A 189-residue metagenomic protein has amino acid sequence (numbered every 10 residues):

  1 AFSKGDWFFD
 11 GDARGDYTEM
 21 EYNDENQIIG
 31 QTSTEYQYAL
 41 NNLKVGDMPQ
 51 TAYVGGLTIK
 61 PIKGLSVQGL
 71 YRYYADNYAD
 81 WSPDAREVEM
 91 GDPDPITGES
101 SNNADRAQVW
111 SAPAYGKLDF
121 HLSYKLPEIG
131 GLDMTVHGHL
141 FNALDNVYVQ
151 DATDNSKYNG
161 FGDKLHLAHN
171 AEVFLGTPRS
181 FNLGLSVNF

Functional and structural regions predicted by a protein language model:
A1-P83, S186: Gram-negative outer-membrane beta-barrel transporters
D16-N23, G64-D119, S123: Extracytoplasmic gating/loop element in the C-terminal half of outer-membrane beta-barrel translocons and assembly
D24-Y38, M90-A104, G160-H166: Flexible, solvent-exposed coil segments and beta strand-coil junctions, predominantly the extracellular/periplasmic
Y38-K44, D105-W110, A168-V173: Extracellular loop and loop/strand-boundary signature of outer-membrane beta-barrel proteins
V45-D47, I59, A112, E128 (+1 more regions): Generic marker of residues within folded, mature protein domains
P49-Y53, A114-L118, L132, T177-F181: Residues that define the transmembrane beta-barrel architecture of outer-membrane proteins
G55, L65-G69, F120, M134-G138 (+1 more regions): Transmembrane beta-strands of outer-membrane beta-barrel proteins
Y74-V88, K125-F189: C-terminal beta-signal and adjacent terminal beta-strands/loops of Gram-negative outer-membrane beta-barrel proteins
